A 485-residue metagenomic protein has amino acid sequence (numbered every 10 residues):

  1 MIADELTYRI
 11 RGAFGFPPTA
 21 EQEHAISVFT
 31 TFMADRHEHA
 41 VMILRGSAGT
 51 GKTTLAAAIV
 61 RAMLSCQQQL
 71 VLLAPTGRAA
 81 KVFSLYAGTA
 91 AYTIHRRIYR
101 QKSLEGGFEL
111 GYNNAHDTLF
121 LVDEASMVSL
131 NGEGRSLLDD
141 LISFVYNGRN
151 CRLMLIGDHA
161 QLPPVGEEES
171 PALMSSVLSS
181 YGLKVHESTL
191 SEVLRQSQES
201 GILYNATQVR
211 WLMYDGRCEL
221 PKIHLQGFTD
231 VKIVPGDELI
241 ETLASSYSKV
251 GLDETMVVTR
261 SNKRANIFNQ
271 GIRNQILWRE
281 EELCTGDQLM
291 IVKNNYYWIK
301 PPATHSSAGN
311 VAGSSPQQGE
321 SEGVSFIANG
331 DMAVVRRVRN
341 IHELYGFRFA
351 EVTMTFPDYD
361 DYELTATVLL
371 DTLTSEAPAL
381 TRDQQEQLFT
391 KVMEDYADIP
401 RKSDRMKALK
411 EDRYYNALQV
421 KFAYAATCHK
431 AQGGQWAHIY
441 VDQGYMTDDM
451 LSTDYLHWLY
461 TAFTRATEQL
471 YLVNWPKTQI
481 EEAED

Functional and structural regions predicted by a protein language model:
I2-A40: Conserved pre-motif I regulatory segment
E5-L6, A25, F29-T30, H37 (+3 more regions): Conserved helicase motor core of P-loop NTPases
P18, L72, V257: Conserved SAM-binding loop
Q22, T76, S261, G433: Short, conserved phosphate/pyrophosphate- and ester-handling motifs at nucleotide-, phospho-/glycolipid
S27, T31, R36-E219, H224-Q226: ASCE P-loop NTPase helicase motor core
L72, G111-Y112, Y247, V324-I327 (+2 more regions): Replace "in large, NTP-powered and nucleic-acid-processing enzymes" with "in large, NTP-powered factors and other
G88, I272-Q275, L456-Y460: Short, solvent-exposed amphipathic alpha-helical segments in soluble enzyme and RNA/protein-processing domains
D331, G346-D485: C-terminal accessory regions
